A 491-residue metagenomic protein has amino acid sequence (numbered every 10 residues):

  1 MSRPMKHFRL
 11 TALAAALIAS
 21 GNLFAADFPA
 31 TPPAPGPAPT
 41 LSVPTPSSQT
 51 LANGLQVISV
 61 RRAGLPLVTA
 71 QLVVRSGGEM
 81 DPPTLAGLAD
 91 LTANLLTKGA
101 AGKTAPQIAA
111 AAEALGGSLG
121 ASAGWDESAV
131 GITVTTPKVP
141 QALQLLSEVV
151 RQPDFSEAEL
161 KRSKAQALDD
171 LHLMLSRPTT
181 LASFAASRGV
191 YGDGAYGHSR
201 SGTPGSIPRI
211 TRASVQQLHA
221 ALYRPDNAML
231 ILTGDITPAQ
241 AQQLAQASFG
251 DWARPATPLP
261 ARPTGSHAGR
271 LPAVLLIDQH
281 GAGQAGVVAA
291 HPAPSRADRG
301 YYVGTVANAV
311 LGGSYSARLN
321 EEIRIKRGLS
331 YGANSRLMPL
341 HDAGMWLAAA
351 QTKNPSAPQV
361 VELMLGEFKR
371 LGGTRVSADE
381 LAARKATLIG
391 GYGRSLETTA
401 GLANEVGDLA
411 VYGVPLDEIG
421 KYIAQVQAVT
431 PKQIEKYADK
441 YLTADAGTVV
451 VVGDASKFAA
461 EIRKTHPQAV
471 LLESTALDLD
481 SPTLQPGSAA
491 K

Functional and structural regions predicted by a protein language model:
R3-F24: Gram-negative bacterial Sec-dependent N-terminal signal peptides
A25-A111, S118, G131-T136, Q144-S147 (+2 more regions): His/Glu-rich zincin catalytic helix
P46-Q49, P431-D439: Proteostasis/folding factors centered on peptidyl-prolyl cis-trans isomerases
I58-V60, G64-L96, K103-R151, K164 (+9 more regions): M16 family metallopeptidases and their MPP-like homologs
I207-T211, V215, A428: Alpha-helical scaffold elements lining the catalytic groove of polysaccharide deacetylases
I210, I236, V376: Hydrophobic pocket-lining residues within nucleotide cofactor-binding pockets
S214-Q217, Q433: Well-ordered alpha-helical segments embedded in enzymatic catalytic cores
